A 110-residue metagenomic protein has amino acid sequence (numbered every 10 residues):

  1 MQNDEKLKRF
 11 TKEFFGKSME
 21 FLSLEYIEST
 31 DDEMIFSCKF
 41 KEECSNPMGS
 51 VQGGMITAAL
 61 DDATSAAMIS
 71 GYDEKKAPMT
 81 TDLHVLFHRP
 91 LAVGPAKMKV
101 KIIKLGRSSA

Functional and structural regions predicted by a protein language model:
M1-A110: Terminal targeting signals and extreme-terminal segments of soluble enzymes
